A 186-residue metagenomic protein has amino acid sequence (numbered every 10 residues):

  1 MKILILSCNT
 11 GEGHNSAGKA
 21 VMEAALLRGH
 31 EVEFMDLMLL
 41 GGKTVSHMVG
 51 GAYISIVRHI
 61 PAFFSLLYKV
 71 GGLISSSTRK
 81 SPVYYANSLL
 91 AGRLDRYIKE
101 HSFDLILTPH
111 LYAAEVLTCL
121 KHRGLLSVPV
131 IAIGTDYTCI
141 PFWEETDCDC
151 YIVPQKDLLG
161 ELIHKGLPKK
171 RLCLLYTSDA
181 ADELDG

Functional and structural regions predicted by a protein language model:
M1-I3: Extreme N-terminal starter segment of soluble prokaryotic enzymes
C8-K19: A short, glycine/small-residue-rich beta-strand->loop->alpha-helix junction that serves as a flexible
A20-Y97: Conserved N-terminal ligand/cofactor-binding loop architecture of enzyme catalytic domains
R93-I106, E115-I131: Glycosyltransferases and closely related glycan-assembly transferases that use nucleotide-activated donors
P109-L111: Hydrophobic alpha-helical hairpins/lids featuring a short glycine-rich hinge
R123-L174: Active-site-proximal region of nucleotide-activated glycan assembly enzymes, centered on histidine/acidic-rich loops
Y176-D182: Conserved small/polar residues in nucleotide/adenosyl-binding loops
